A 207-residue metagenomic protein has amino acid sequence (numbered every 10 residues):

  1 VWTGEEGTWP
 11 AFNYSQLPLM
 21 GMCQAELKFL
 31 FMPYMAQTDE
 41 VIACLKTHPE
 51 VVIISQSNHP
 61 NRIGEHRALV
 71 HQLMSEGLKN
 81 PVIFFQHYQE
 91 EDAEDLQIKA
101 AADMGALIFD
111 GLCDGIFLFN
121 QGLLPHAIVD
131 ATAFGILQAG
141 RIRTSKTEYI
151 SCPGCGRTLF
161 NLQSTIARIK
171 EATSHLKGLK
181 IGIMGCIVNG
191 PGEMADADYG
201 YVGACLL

Functional and structural regions predicted by a protein language model:
W2-I183: Catalytic alpha/beta core domains of metabolic enzymes, predominantly
I187-E193, A197-L207: Nucleotide-binding motor/catalytic cores of P-loop/tubulin-like NTPases across gene-expression machines
